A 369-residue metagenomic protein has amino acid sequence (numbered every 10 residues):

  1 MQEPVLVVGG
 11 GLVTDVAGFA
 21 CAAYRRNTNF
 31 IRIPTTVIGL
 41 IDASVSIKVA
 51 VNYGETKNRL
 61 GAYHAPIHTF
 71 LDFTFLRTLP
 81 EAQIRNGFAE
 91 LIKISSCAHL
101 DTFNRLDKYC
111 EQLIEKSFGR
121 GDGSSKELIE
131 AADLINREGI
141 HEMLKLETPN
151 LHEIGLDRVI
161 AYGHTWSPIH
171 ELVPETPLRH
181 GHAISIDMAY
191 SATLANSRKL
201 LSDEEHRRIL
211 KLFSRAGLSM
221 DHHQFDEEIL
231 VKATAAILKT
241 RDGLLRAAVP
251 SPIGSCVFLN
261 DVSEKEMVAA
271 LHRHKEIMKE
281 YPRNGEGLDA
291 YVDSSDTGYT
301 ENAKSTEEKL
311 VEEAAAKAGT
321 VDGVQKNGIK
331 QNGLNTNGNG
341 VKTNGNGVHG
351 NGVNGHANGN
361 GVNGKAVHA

Functional and structural regions predicted by a protein language model:
M1-I31: N-terminal small/polar loop signature for handling phosphorylated ligands or for N-terminal nucleophile
V16-A17, L40, T78, I169-H170 (+1 more regions): Generic hydrophobic alpha-helical membrane-span motif
F19-E115: A glycine/threonine-rich phosphate-anchoring loop and its flanking beta-alpha core in nucleotide/phosphate-binding
L76-T78, S167-P168, S255-C256: Short, acidic Gly/Pro/Ser/Thr-rich loop/turn segments
Q83, A89-I92, L201-N332, N337-N339 (+3 more regions): C-terminal charged capping/lid subdomain of soluble metabolic enzymes
R105, Y109, I114-E228: Active-site segments that bind and position negatively charged phosphate/pyrophosphate groups
